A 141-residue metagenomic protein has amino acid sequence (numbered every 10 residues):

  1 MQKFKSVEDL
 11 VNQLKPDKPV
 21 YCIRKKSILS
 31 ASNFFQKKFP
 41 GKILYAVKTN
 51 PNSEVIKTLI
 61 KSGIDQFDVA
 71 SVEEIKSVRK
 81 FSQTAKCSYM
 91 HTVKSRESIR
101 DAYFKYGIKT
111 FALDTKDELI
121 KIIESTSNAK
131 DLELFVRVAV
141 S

Functional and structural regions predicted by a protein language model:
M1-T110, K116-L132, V136: A charged N-terminal "starter" segment
V138-S141: Active-site/ligand-binding-proximal alpha/beta "capping" segment
